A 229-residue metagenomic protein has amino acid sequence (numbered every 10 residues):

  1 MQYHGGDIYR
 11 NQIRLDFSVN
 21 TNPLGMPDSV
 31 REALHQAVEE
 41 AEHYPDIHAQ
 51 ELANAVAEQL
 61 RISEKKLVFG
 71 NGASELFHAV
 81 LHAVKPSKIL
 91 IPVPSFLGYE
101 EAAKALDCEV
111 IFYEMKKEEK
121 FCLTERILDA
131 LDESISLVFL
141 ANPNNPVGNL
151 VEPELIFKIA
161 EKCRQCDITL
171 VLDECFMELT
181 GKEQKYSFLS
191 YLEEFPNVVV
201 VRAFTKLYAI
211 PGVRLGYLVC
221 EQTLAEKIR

Functional and structural regions predicted by a protein language model:
M1-H43, I168: N-terminal "arm"/small-domain region of PLP-dependent enzymes with the aminotransferase-like
F17, V138, D173-C175, V201 (+1 more regions): Structural scaffold positions in well-ordered secondary structure
A33, H48, E193-R229: Conserved core segment of the aminotransferase class I/II
E42, A49-I89: Phosphate-binding glycine-rich loop
L67, I168, V198: Short, conserved active-site loop motifs that form the nucleotide-linked donor/cofactor pocket
H82-L140: PLP-dependent aminotransferase-like
L106, Q165-C166, F195: Helix C-cap/helix->beta junction micro-motif
E118-T180: Active-site phosphate-binding strand-loop segment of PLP-dependent enzymes
